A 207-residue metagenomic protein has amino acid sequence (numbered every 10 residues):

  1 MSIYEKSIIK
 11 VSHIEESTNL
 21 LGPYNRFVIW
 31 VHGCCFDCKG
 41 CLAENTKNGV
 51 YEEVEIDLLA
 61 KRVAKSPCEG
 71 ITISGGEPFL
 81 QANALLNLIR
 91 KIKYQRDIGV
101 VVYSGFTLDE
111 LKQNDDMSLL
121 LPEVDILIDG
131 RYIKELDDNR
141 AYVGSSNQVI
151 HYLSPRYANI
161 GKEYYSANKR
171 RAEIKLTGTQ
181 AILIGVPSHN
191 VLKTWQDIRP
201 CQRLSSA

Functional and structural regions predicted by a protein language model:
M1-W30, C35, K39, A43-N48 (+1 more regions): N-terminal [4Fe-4S]-dependent radical SAM core
S2, I9-S12, N25-R26, A43-L120: Conserved Radical SAM active-site core
Q81-R96, D137-Q180: P-loop/Walker A phosphate-binding loop and immediately adjacent motor/lid segment at beta-alpha junctions
S104-G105, G130-Y132: Short secondary-structure boundary segments
L119-P122, V143-G144: Short, conserved loop/helix-junction motifs that constitute active-site signature segments in enzyme catalytic cores
D125: Receiver (REC) domain switch/active-site residues of two-component response regulators
K169-A207: Charged phosphate-binding loop/patch that engages nucleotide di/tri-phosphates or the phosphate backbone of nucleic
